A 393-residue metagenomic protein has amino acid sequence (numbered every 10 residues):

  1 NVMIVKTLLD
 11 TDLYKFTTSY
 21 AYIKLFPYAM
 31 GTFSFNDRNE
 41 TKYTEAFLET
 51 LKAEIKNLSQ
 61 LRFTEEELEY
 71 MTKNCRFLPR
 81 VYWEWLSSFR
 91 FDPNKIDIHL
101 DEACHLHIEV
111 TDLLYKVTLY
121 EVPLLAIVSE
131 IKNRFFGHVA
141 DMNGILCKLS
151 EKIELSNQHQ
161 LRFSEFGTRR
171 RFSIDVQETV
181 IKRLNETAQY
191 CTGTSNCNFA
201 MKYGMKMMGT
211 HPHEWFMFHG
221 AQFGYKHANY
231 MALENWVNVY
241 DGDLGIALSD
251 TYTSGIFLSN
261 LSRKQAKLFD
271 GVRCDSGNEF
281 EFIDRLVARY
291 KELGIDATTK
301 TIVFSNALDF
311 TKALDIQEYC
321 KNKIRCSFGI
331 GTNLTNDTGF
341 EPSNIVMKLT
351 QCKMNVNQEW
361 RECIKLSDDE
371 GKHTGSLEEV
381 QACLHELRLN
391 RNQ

Functional and structural regions predicted by a protein language model:
N1-A228, A232, V237-N238, K348-Q393: Ordered alpha/beta subdomains of enzyme catalytic regions
N1-V2, Y203, M208-Q393: Glycine-rich phosphate/ribose-binding loops and adjacent secondary-structure elements that form binding surfaces
